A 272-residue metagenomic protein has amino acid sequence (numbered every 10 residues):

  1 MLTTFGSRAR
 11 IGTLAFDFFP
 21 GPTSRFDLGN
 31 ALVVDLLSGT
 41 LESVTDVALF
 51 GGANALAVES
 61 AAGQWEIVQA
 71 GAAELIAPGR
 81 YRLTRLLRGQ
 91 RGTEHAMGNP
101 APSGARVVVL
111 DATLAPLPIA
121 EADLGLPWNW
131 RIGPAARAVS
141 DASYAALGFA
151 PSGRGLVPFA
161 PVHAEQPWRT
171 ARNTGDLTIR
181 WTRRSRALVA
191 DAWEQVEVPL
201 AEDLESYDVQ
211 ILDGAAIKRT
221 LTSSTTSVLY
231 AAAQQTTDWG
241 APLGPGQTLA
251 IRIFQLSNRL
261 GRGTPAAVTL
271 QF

Functional and structural regions predicted by a protein language model:
M1-F272: Interface-prone segments of viral and bacterial extracellular assemblies
